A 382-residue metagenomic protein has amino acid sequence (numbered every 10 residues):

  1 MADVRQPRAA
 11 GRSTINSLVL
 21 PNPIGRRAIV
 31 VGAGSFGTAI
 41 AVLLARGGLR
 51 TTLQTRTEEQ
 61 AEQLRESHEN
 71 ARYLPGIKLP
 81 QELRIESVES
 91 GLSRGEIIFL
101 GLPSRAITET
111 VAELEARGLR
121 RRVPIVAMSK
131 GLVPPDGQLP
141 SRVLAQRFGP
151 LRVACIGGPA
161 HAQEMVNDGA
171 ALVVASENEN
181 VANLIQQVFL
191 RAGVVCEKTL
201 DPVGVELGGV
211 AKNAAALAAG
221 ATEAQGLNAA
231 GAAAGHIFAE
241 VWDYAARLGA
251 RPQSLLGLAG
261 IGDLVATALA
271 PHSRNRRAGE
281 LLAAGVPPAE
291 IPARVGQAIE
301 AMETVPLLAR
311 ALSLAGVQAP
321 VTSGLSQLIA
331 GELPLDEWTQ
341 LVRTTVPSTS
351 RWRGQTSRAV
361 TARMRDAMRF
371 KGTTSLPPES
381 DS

Functional and structural regions predicted by a protein language model:
R5-I77, E86-S87, T356: NAD(P)+-binding Rossmann beta1-loop-alpha1 motif at the extreme N-terminus of oxidoreductases
G34, T38, E58, I85-E89 (+17 more regions): Electropositive phosphate-/nucleotide-binding environments in soluble metabolic enzymes
L79, R84-G169, I185: Rossmann-like NAD(P)(H) cofactor-binding subdomain of soluble oxidoreductases
L132-L227: Rossmann-fold dinucleotide-binding core
K212, A219-G220, A246-G260, L264-S382: NAD(P)-dependent Rossmann-like dehydrogenase/reductase catalytic/cofactor-binding core
G235-G249: Alpha-helical phosphate/pyrophosphate-handling elements in metalloenzyme active cores
